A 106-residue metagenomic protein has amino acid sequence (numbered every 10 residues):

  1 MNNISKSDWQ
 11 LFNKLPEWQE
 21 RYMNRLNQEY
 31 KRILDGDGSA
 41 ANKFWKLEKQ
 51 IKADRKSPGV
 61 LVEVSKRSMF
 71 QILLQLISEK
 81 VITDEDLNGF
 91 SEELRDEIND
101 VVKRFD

Functional and structural regions predicted by a protein language model:
M1-D106: Acidic, Ser/Pro/Thr-rich low-complexity regulatory regions and the short amphipathic helical interaction modules they
